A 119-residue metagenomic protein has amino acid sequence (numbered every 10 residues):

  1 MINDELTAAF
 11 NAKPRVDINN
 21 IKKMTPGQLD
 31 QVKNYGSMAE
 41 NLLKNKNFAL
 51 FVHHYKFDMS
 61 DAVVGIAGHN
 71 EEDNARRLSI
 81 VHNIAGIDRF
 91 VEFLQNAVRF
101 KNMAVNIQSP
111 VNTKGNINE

Functional and structural regions predicted by a protein language model:
M1-E119: Intrinsic-disorder/low-complexity detector
